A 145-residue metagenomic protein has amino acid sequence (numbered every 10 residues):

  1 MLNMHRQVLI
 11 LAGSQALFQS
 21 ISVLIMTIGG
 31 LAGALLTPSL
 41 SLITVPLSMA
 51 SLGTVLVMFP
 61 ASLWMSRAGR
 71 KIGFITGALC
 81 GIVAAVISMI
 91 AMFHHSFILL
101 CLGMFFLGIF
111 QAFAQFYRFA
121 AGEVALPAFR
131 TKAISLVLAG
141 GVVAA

Functional and structural regions predicted by a protein language model:
L2-V55: Helix-loop boundary and gating motifs at the non-cytosolic
H5-R6, I90-L102: Helix-loop junctions at membrane interfaces in 12-TM secondary transporters
A16, F97-A112: Hydrophobic core of transmembrane alpha-helices in multi-pass small-molecule transporters, especially MFS/SLC-type
G29, Q111-L126: Intracellular juxtamembrane helix-capping segments at the cytosolic ends of symmetry-related transmembrane helices
V57-R70: Helix-to-loop junctions at the C-terminal end of transmembrane segments in multipass secondary transporters
F74-A78, L100: Primarily marks hydrophobic transmembrane alpha-helices of the MFS/SLC 12-helix fold
L79-H95: C-terminal ends and interior cores of transmembrane alpha-helices in multi-pass membrane transporters/permeases
T131-A145: Glycine-rich segments within core transmembrane alpha-helices of 12-TM secondary carriers
